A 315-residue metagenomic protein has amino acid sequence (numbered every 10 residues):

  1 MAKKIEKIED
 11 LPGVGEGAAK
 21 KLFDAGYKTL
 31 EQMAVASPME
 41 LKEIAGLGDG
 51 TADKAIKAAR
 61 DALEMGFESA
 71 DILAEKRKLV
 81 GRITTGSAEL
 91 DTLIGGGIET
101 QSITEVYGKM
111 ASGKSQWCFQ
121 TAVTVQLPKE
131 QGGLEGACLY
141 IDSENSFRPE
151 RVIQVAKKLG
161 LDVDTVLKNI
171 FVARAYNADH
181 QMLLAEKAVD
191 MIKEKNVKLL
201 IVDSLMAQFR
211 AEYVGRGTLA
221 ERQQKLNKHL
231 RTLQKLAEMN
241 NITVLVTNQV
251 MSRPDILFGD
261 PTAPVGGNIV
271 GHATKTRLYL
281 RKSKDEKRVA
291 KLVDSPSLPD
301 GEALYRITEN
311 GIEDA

Functional and structural regions predicted by a protein language model:
M1-E68: Compact, charge-rich alpha-helical regulatory domains located at protein termini
K21, E40, A58, A62-T165: The Walker A/P-loop phosphate-binding site
M33, L90, V106, V152 (+5 more regions): Residue-level signature of catalytic and energy-coupling elements of molecular machines, predominantly ATP/GTP-dependent
I83-S87, D91, T100, S115-Q116 (+6 more regions): Amphipathic alpha-helical transducer elements in NTP-driven molecular machines
G96-I98, K129-L134, L161-V166, D190-K195 (+2 more regions): Conserved catalytic network of the ASCE P-loop NTPase/AAA+ motor domain
T104, L139-I141, F171-A173, L245 (+1 more regions): Hydrophobic/aromatic beta-strand patches that form the interior of the parallel beta-sheet core in alpha/beta enzyme
G133-T218: Conserved inter-motif catalytic segment of the P-loop NTP-binding fold
Q223-N227, R231-A315: Phosphate-binding/switch region of NTP-binding enzymes
